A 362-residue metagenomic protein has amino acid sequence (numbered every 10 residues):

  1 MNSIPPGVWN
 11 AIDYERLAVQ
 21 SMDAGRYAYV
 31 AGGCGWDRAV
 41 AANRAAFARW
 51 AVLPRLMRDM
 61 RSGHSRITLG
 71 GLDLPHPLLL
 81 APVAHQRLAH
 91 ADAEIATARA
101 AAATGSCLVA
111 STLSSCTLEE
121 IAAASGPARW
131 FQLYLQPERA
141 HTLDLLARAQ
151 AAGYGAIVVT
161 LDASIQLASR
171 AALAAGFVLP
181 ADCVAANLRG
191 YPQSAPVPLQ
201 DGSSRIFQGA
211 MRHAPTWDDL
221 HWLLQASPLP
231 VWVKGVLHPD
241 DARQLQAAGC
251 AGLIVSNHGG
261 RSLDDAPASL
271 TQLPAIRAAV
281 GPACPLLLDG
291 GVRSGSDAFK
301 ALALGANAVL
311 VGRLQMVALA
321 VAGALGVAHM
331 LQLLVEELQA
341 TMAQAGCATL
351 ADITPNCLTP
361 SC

Functional and structural regions predicted by a protein language model:
M1-A48, A268-C362: Alpha/beta catalytic cores of nucleotide-metabolism and tRNA/nucleoside-modifying enzymes
M1-G71, S169, G176-P215, A351-I353 (+1 more regions): An N-cap/entry alpha-helix motif that binds or orients negatively charged groups
S65, G70, H76-L78, P127 (+1 more regions): A generic secondary-structure signal marking the coil-to-beta-strand transition
L74-L118: Glycine-rich active-site/cofactor-binding loop and its immediate structural neighborhood
L78-H85, A128-Y134, S204-I206: Short, basic, glycine/proline-bearing loop/turn elements
A98-R99, A124, P137-L288, G295-V317: Alpha/beta enzyme core
A102-A124, A128-T142: A gly/proline- and charged-residue-enriched helix-loop-helix capping module
S111, Q132, W232-G235, G346: Active-site-adjacent beta-strand anchor residues
